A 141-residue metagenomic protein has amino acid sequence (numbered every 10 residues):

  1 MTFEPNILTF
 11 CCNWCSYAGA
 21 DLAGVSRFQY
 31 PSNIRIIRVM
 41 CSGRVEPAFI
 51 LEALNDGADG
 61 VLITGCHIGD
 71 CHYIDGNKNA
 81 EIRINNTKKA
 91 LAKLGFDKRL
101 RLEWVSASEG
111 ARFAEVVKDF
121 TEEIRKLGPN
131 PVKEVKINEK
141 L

Functional and structural regions predicted by a protein language model:
M1-L141: Iron-sulfur-associated redox domains of electron-transfer enzymes in respiratory and anaerobic energy metabolism
